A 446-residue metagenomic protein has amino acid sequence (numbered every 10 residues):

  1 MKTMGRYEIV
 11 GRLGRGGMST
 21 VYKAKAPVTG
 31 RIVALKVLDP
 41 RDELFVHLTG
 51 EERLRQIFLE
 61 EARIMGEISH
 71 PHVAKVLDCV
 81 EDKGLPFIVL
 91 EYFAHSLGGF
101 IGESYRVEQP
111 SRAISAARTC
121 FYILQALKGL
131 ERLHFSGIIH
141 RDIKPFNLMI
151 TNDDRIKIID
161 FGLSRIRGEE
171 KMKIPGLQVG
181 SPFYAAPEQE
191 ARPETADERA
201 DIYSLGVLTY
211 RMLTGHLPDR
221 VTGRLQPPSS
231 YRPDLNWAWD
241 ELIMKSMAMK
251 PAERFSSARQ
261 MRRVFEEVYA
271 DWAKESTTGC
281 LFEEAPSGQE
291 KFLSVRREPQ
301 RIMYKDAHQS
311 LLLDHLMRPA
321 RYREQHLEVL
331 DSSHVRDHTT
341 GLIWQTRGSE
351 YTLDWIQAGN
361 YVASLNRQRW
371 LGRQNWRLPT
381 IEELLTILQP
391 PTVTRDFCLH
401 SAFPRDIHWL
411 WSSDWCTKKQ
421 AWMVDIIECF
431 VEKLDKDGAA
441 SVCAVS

Functional and structural regions predicted by a protein language model:
D42-E67: AlphaC helix of the eukaryotic protein kinase fold
C79: Activation-segment/catalytic-loop signature of the eukaryotic protein kinase fold
K83-S96, F100, S104: Conserved short submotifs of the Hanks-type protein kinase catalytic core that shape the nucleotide-binding pocket
Y122-I123: Activation segment signature within eukaryotic-like protein kinase domains
L127-I138: Protein kinase catalytic-loop region centered on the HRD/HxD motif
P182-S276: C-terminal lobe helix-coil module of Hanks-type protein kinase domains
S276-R377, E382-S446: Glycine-aromatic-enriched surface loops/turns that form tight recognition elements
